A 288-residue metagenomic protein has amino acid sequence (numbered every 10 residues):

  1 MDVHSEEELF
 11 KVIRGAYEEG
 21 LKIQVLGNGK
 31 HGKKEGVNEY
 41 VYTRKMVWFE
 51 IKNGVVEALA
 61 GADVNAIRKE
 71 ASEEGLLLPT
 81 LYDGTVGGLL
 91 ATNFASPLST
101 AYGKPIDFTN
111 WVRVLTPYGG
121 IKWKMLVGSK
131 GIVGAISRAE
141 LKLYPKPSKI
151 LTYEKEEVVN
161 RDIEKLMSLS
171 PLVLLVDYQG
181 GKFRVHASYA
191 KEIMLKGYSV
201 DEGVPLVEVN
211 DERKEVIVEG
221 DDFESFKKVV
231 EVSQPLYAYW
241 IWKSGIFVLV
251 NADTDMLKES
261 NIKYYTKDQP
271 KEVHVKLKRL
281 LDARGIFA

Functional and structural regions predicted by a protein language model:
M1-I51, V55-A60, N65-T80: Glycine-rich N-terminal segment of FAD-binding domains in flavoprotein oxidoreductases, spanning the beta-loop-helix
H4-E7, K11, A62, A66 (+5 more regions): Conserved active-site and cofactor/substrate-binding residues in soluble primary-metabolism enzymes
K22, P171-V176, Q234-W240: A short linear hydrophobic-aromatic micro-motif
E35-Y40, G181-F183, S244: A short, glycine/Asx- and small/polar-enriched loop/turn that sits immediately N-terminal to a beta-strand
G36, G197-A288: Conserved glycine-rich FAD pyrophosphate-binding loop
I51-N53, L115-G119, Q179, W242-S244 (+1 more regions): Short acidic-glycine loop/turn motifs at beta-strand connectors
L77-L175: FAD-binding subdomain of flavoenzyme oxidoreductases
E156-L169, V173-G203: A conserved active-site cap/scaffold subdomain adjacent to cofactor or substrate pockets
